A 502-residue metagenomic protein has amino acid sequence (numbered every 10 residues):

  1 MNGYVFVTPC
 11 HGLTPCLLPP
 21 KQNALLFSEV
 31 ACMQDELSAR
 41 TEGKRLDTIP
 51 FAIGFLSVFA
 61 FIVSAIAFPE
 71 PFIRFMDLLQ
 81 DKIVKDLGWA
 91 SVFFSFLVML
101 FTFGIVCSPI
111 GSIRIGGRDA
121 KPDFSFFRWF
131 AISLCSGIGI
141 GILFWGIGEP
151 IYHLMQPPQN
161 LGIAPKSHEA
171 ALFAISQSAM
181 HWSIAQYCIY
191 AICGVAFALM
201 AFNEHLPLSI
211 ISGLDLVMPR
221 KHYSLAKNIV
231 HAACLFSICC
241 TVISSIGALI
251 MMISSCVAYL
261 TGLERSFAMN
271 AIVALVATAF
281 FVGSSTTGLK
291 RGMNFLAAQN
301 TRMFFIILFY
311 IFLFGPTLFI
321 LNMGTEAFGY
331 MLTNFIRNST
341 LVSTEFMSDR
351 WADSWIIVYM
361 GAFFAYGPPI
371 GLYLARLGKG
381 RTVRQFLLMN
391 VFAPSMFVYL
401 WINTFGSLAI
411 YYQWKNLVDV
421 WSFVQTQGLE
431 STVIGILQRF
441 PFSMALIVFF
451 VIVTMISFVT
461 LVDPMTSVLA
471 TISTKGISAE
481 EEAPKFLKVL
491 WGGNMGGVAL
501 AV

Functional and structural regions predicted by a protein language model:
F27, C32-H168, L313: N-terminal alpha-helical transmembrane segments of multi-pass membrane transport and channel/translocase proteins
C32-R45, S209-Y223, L249-V273, R302-I307 (+3 more regions): Helix-loop-helix connectors at the membrane interface of multi-pass transporters/channels
Q34-T41, R74-Q80, C107-F126, I151-S176 (+4 more regions): Flexible loop linkers connecting adjacent transmembrane helices in multi-pass alpha-helical membrane transporters
E36-G43, P69-I83, T102-D123, F173-H181 (+6 more regions): Membrane-water interface regions at transmembrane-helix termini and the short interhelical loops of multi-pass membrane
G43-V58, P219-N228, L263-V282, T286 (+4 more regions): Loop-to-transmembrane helix boundary motifs in multi-pass membrane proteins
S57-F72, S95-S112, S245-S255, I272 (+2 more regions): Hydrophobic alpha-helical segments and their helix-loop junctions in multi-pass secondary transporters
S95-V98, F127-E149, S183-F202, L235-I246 (+5 more regions): Hydrophobic, membrane-embedded alpha-helices of multi-pass small-molecule transporters
W145-Q159, L199, F312-N334, S395-Q427: Extracellular/periplasmic helix-exit of transmembrane alpha-helices
